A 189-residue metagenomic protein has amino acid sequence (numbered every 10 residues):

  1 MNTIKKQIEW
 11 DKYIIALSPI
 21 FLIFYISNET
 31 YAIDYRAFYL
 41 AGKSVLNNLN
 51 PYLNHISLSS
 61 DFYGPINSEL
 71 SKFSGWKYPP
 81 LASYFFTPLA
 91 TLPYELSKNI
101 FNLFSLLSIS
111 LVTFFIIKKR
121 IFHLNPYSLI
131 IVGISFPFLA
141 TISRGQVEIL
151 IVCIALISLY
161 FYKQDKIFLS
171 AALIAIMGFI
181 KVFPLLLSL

Functional and structural regions predicted by a protein language model:
Q7-I117, A140: TM-lumen/periplasm interface segments of multi-pass membrane proteins, especially the first transmembrane helix
P79, L139-V152: Membrane-interface micro-motifs in multi-pass membrane enzymes
L103, I130-G133, I157, A172-F179: Residue-level signature of the transmembrane alpha-helical core of multi-pass small-molecule transporters
I109, V147-L156, G178, V182-L185: Hydrophobic core segments of transmembrane alpha-helices in multi-pass, intramembrane catalytic enzymes
V112-Y127, Q164: Transmembrane alpha-helical segments of multipass membrane enzymes and assembly factors that act on membrane-embedded
I116, N125-F138, I142: Transmembrane and membrane-interface helices of multi-pass, inner-membrane envelope-modifying transferases
E148, S158-L169: Membrane-interface transmembrane helices that cradle and orient dolichyl/undecaprenyl
F168-L189: Membrane-interface alpha helices of multi-pass inner-membrane proteins
